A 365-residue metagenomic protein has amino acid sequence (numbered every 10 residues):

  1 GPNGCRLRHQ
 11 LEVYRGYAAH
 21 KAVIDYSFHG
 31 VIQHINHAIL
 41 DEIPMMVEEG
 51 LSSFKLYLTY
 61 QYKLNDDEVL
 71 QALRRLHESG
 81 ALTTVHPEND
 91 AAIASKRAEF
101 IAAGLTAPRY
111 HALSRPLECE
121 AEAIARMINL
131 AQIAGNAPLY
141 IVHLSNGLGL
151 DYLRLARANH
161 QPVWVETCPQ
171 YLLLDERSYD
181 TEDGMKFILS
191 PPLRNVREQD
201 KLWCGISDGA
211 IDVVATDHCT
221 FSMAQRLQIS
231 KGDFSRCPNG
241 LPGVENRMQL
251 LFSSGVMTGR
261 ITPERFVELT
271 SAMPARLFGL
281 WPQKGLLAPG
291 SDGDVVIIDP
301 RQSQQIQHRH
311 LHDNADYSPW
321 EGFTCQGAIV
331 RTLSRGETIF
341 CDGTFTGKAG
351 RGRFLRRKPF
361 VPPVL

Functional and structural regions predicted by a protein language model:
G1-K21, A38: Metal-associated gating/positioning segment near the N- to mid-region
G1-P2, V31, T59, E88-N89 (+3 more regions): Short, ordered loop/turn segments at secondary-structure junctions
L11-A18, M46, L105-R109, P138 (+5 more regions): Short, electropositive alpha-helical surface patch
Y26, H86, L139, E166 (+3 more regions): Residue-level signal for inorganic ion chemistry
G30-H37: Active-site beta->alpha loop and helix N-cap motifs at the rims of alpha/beta catalytic domains
A38-V214, S230-G232: Histidine/acidic residue-rich metal-binding segments in metalloenzymes
L105-N136, T181, K186-F187, S207-D208 (+2 more regions): His/Asp/Glu-enriched, well-ordered alpha-helical/loop segment that forms or immediately abuts the divalent-metal
Q228-D233, P289-L355: C-terminal cap of metal-dependent C-N hydrolases
